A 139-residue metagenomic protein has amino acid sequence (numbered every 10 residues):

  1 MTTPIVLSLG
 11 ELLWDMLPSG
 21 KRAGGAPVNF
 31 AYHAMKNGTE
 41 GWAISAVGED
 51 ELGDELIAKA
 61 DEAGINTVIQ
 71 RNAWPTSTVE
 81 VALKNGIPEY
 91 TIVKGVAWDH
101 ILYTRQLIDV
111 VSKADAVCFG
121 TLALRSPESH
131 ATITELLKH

Functional and structural regions predicted by a protein language model:
M1-I65, V79: Glycine-rich phosphate/adenosyl-contacting loop at the front of the ribokinase-like
M1-L7, K59-D61, I65-I69, I87-H139: Ribokinase/PfkB-type carbohydrate-kinase core domain
K21-G25, E51, P75, L102-R105 (+1 more regions): Residues at secondary-structure transition points
A46-E49, A73, L122: Short beta->alpha junction loops/turns
V68-S77: A short, structured active-site edge motif that brings together acidic residues
W74, N85-G86: Short strand-connecting beta-turns/loops that link adjacent beta-strands
V81-L83: Short beta-strand-to-turn element immediately C-terminal to the catalytic PLP-Schiff-base lysine in fold type I
